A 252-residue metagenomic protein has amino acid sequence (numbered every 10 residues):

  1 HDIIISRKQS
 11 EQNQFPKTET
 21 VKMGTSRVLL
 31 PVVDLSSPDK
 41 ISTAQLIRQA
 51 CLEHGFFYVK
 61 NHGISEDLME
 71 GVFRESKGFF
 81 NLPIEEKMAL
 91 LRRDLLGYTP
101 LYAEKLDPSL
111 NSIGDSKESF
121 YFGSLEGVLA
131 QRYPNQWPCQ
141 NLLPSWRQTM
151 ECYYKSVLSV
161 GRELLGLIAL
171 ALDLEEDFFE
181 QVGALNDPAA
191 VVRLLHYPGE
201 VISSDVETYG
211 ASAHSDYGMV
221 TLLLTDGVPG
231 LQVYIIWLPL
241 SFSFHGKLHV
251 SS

Functional and structural regions predicted by a protein language model:
D2-S252: Peripheral, non-catalytic segments flanking oxidoreductase cores
